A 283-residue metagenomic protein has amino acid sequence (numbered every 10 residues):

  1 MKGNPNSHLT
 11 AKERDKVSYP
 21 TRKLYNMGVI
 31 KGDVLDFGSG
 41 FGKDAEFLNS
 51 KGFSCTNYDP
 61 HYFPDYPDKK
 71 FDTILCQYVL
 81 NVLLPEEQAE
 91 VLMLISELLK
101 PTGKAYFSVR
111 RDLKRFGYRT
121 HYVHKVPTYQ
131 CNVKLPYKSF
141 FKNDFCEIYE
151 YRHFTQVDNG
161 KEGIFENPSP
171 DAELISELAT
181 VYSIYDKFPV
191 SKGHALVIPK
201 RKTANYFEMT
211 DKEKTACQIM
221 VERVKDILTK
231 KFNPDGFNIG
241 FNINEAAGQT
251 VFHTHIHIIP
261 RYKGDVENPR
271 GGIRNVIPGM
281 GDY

Functional and structural regions predicted by a protein language model:
M1-K69, K104-N159: Class I (Rossmann-like) S-adenosyl-L-methionine-dependent methyltransferase catalytic domain, capturing the SAM-binding
F47, L94-E97, I227: Alpha-helical scaffold elements within enzyme catalytic domains, especially in hydrolases
L75: A conserved beta-strand element that flanks and buttresses the S-adenosyl-L-methionine
Y78: Cell-envelope and extracellular/periplasmic
N81-L83: A short His-aromatic
Q88, L92, D211-K214: Short functional linear motifs
A89-P101: A short glycine-rich, Lys/Arg-flanked "PGG" loop and its adjoining helix->strand segment in the class I
V157-Y283: HIT superfamily nucleotide-processing domains
